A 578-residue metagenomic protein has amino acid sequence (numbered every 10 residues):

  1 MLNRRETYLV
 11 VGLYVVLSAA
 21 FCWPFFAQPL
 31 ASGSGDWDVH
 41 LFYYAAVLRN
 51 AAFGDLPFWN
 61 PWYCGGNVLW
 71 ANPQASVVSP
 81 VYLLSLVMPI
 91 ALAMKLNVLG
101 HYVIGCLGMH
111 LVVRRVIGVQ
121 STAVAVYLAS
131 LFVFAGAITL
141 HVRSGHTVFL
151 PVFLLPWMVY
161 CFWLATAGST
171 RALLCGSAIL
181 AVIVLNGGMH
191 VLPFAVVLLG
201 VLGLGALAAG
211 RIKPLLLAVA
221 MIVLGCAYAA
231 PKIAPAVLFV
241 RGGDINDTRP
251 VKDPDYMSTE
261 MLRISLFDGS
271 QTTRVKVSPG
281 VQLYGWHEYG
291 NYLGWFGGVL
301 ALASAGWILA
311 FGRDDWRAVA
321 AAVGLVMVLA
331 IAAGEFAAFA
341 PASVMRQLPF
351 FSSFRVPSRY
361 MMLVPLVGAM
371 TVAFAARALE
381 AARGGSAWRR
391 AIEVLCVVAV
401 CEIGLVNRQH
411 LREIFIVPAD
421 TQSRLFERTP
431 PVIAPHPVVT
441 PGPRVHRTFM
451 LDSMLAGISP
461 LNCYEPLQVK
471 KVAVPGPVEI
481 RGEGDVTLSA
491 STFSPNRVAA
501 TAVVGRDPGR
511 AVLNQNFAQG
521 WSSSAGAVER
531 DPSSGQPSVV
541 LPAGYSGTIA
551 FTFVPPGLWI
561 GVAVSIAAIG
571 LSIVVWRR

Functional and structural regions predicted by a protein language model:
M1-W23, L217, I222, L309-A310 (+3 more regions): Start-transfer (signal-anchor) and selected internal transmembrane alpha helices of multi-pass inner/ER membrane
E6-V15, R211-V237, R249-K252, V319-M327 (+1 more regions): Hydrophobic alpha-helical membrane-interfacial segments at the cytosolic entry of transmembrane helices
Y14, I104-V116, S121-L207, A218-A236 (+2 more regions): Membrane-embedded helix bundles of polyisoprenyl
L17-M109, S130-F153, D253-H287, G334-A342: Membrane-interface coil-to-helix junctions
S32, F336-V344, A378, A382 (+1 more regions): Transmembrane helical bundles and short interhelical boundary loops of multi-pass, membrane-embedded
L41-A51, D55-P57, G225-W307, F426-V469 (+4 more regions): Periplasmic/ER-lumenal interhelical loops and adjacent helix-loop junctions in multi-pass membrane proteins
A227, G294-A330, G570-R577: Hydrophobic, aromatic-rich transmembrane alpha-helices and their immediate juxtamembrane boundary segments
P475-R578: Active-site-proximal, structured, solvent-exposed surfaces of multi-pass membrane proteins that position macromolecular
